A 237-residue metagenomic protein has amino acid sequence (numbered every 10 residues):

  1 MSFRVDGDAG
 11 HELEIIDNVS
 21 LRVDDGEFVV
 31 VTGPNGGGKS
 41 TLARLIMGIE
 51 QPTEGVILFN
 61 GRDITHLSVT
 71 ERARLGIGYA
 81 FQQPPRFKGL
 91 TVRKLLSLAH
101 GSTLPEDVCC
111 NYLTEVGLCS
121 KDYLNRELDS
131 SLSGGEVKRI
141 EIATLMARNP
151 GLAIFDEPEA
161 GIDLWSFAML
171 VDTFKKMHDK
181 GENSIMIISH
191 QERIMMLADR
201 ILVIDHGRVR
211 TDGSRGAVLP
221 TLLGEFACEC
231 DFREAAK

Functional and structural regions predicted by a protein language model:
T32-P34: The feature captures the beta-strand-to-loop junction immediately N-terminal to the Walker
M47: Helix-to-loop junction immediately C-terminal to a conserved catalytic motif
G55-R62, V108: Conserved ABC transporter NBD signature motif
D63-G78, L222: ABC ATPase NBD coupling module
Q83, G89-P105: Q-loop/switch helix immediately C-terminal to the Walker
L145-M146: ABC ATPase C-loop
